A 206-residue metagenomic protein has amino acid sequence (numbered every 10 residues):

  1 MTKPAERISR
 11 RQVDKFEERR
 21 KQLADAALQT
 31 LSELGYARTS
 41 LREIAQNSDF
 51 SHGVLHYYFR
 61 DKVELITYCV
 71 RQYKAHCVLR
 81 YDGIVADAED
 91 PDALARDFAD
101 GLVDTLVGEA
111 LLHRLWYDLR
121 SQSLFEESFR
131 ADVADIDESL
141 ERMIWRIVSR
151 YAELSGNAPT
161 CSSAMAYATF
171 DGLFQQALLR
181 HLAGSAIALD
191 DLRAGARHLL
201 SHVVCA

Functional and structural regions predicted by a protein language model:
M1-E18, A206: N-terminal intrinsically disordered/low-complexity leader segments
Q22, A26-E64, Y68: Helix-turn-helix
Y68-R71, L79-L112, P159, S163-Y167 (+1 more regions): Hydrophobic alpha-helical connector segments
V78, G83, G108-R114, E127-A152 (+1 more regions): Amphipathic alpha-helical packing segments from all-alpha helical-bundle domains
A88-P91, F125-R130, E138-S163, H181 (+1 more regions): Hydrophobic alpha-helical bundle segments that form small-molecule/ligand-binding pockets
D100-V107, R114-F125, L199: Helix-loop "lid/cap" segments that line or gate small-molecule binding pockets
N157-L179, D190-L199: Hydrophobic alpha-helical segments that form the core of small-molecule binding pockets and/or dimer interfaces
